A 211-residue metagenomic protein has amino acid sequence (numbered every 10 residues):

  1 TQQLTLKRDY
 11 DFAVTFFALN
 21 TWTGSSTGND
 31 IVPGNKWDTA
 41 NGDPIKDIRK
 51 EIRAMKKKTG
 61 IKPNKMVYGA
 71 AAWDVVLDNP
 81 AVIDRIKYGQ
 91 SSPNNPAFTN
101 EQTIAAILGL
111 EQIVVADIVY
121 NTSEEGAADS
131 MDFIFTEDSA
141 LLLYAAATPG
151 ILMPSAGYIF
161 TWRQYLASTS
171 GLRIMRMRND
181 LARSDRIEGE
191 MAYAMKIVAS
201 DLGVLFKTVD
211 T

Functional and structural regions predicted by a protein language model:
T1-K62, A70-S92, T208-T211: Alpha-helical scaffold segments that mediate packing/assembly in large oligomeric complexes
I31-D43, I83-T211: Sequence/fold signature of self-assembling virion shell proteins
K65-G69, V114-V115: A structural signal for short, well-ordered beta-strand segments and their strand-loop junctions that often border
Y68-A70, Y144-A145: Short His-Asn-centered micro-motif
